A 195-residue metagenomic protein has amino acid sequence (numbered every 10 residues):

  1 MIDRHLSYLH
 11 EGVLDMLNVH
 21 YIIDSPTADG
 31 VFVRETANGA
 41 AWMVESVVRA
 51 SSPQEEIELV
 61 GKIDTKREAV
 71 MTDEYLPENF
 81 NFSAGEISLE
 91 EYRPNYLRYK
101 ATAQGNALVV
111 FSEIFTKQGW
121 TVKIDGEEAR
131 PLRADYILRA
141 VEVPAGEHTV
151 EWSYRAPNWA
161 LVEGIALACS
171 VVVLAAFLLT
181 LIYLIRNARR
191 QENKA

Functional and structural regions predicted by a protein language model:
M1-S51, R67, D73, P77-A84: A cross-kingdom signal targeting lumenal/periplasmic-facing segments of multi-pass membrane and secretory-pathway
Y8, H20, G61, R67-A195: Active-site-proximal, structured, solvent-exposed surfaces of multi-pass membrane proteins that position macromolecular
A50-L59: Solvent-exposed alpha-helical segments and adjacent loops that form catalytic or protein-interaction surfaces
